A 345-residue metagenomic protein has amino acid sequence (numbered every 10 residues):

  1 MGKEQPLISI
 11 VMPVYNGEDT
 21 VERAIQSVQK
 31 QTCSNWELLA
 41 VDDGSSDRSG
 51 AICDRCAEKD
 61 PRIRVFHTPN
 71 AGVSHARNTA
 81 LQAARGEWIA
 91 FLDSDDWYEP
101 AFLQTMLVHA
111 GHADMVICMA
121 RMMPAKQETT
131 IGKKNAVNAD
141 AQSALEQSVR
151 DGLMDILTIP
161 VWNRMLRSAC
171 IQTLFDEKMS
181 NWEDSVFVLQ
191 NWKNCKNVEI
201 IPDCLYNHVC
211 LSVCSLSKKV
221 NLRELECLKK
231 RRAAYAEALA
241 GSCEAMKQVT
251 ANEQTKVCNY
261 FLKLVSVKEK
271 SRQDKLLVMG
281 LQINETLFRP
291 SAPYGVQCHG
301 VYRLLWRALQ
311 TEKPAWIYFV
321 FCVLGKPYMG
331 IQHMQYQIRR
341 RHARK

Functional and structural regions predicted by a protein language model:
Q5-I8, Q29-A40, R48, P61-R64: Short loop->beta transition adjacent to catalytic acidic/histidine clusters or analogous donor-positioning motifs
N16-K30: Short, well-formed alpha-helical segments that are part of the catalytic scaffolds of diverse glycosyltransferases
S27, S34, D42-A51, P69 (+1 more regions): A conserved acidic beta->alpha catalytic loop
T68-A84: Glycine-rich, basic loop-to-helix element that forms the pyrophosphate-binding segment of sugar-nucleotide handling
V73, S94-P202, Y206-R223, A234: Donor-binding/catalytic cores of nucleotide-activated saccharide and glycerol-phosphate transferases/polymerases
I89: Short aromatic/hydrophobic "clamp" motif used to bind/position activated sugar donors
D203-L211, K218-M246, K256-P290: Catalytic core of nucleotide-sugar-dependent glycosyltransferases
V267-K345: Membrane-interface aromatic/basic loop that binds lipid-linked glycans or pyrophosphate carriers, typified by
